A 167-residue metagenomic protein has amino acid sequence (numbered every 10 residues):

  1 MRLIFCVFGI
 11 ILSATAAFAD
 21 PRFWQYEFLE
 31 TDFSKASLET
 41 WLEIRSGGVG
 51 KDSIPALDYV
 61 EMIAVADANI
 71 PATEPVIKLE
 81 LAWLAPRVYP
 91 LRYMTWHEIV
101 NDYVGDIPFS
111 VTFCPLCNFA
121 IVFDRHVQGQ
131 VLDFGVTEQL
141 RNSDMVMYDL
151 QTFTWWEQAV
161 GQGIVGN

Functional and structural regions predicted by a protein language model:
M1-I4: Positively charged n-region of N-terminal signal peptides that target proteins for export
S13-A16: N-terminal signal peptide c-region/cleavage motif recognized by signal peptidases
F18-N167: Intrinsically disordered, flexible peripheral segments
